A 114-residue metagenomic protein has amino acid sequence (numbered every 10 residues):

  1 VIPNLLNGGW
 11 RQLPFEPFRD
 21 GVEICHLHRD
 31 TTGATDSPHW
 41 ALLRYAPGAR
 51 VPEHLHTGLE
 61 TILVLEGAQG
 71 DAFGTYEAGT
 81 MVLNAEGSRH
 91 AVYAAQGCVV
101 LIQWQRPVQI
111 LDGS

Functional and structural regions predicted by a protein language model:
V1-S37, G113-S114: A short, N-terminal "cap"/entry segment at the start of jelly-roll beta-barrel domains of the cupin/DSBH fold
C25-H56, T75, A85-R89: Conserved short histidine dyad/triad with adjacent acidic residue
P38, E60, G97: Conserved catalytic motifs of the protein kinase core domain
A46-G48, G70, Q105: Solvent-exposed residues in well-ordered beta-strands and their adjoining turns, especially edge/terminal strands
R50-V51, I62, G67-D71, M81: Short beta-strand segments in beta-sandwich/barrel cores
G70-A94: Short acidic-glycine-tyrosine-enriched beta hairpin
E86-L111: Ligand-binding loop in jelly-roll beta-barrel domains
